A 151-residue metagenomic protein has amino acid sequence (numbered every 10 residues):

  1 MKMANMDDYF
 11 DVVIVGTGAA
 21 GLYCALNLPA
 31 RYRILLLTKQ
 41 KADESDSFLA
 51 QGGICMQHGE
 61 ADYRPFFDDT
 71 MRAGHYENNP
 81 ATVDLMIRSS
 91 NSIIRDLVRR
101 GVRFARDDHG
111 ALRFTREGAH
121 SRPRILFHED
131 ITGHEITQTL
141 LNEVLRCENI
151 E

Functional and structural regions predicted by a protein language model:
K2, T38, A42-E151: Conserved N-terminal/central alpha/beta ligand/cofactor-binding core
K2-A4, C24: Generic marker of residues within folded, mature protein domains
D7-F10: Core beta-strand elements of the Rossmann-like FAD/NAD(P) dinucleotide-binding domain in flavoenzyme oxidoreductases
V12-L36: N-terminal Rossmann-like FAD-binding beta1-loop-alpha1 element of flavoenzymes
